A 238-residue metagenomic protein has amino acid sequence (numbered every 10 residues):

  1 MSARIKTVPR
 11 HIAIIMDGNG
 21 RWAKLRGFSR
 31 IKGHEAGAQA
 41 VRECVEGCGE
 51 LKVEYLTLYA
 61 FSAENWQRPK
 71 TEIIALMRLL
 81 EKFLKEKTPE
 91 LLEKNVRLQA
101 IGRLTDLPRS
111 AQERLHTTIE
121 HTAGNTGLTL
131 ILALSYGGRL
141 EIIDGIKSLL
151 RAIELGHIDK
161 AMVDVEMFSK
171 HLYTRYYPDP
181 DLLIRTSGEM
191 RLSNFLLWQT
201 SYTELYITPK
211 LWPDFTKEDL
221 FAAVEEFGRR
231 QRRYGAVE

Functional and structural regions predicted by a protein language model:
M1-E238: Flexible, compositionally biased loop and terminal segments
